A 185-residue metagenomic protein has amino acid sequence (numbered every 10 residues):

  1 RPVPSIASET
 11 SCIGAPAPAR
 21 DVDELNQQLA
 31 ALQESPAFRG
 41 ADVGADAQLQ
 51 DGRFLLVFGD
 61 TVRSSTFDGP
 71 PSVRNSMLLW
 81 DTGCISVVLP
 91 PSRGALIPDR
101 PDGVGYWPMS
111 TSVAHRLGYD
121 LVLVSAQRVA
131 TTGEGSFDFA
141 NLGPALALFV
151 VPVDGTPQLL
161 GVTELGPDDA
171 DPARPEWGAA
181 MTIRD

Functional and structural regions predicted by a protein language model:
V3-A130, A140, P157, T163: N-terminal regions that are enriched for targeting/export leaders and immediately downstream pro/stem segments
D42, A145-A147: Short, hydrophobic/aromatic alpha-helical segments in well-folded domains
L79, L148-V150: Conserved blade-register residue in beta-propeller folds
E134-G143: Short, solvent-exposed loop/turn segments at conserved positions within beta-propeller repeat blades
P152-G155: Short loop/turn segments that connect beta-strands within beta-propeller blades
V162-D185: Loop-centered beta-sheet repeat module
